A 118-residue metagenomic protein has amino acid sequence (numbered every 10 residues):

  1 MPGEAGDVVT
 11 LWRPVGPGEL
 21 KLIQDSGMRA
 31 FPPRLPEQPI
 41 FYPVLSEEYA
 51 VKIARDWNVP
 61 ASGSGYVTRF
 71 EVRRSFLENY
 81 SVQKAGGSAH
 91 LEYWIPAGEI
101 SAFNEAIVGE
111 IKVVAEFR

Functional and structural regions predicted by a protein language model:
M1-R29, R34-Y42, E48-R118: Conserved NAD+-utilizing ADP-ribose enzyme module
